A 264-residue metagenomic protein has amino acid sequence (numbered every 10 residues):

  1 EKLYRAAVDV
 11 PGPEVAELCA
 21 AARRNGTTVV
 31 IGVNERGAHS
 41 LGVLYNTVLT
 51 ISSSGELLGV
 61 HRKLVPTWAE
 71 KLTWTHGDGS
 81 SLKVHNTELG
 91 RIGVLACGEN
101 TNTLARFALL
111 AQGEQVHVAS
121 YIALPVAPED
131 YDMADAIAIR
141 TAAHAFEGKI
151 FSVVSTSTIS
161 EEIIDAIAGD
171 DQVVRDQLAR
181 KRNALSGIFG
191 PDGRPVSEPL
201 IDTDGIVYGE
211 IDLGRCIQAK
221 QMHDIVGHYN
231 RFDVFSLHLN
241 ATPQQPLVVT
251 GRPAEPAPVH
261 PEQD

Functional and structural regions predicted by a protein language model:
E1-V8: A charged helix-plus-loop insertion that forms the helical arch/lid used to bind and gate nucleic-acid substrates
V8-V30, R91, C97-V207: CN hydrolase (nitrilase-like) catalytic-core segments centered on the catalytic cysteine and neighboring Lys/Glu
I31-V33, N46-T50, K83, S186-I188 (+1 more regions): Short beta-strand scaffold segments in enzyme catalytic cores
S40-L44, A179-R182: Short, solvent-exposed loop/turn segments at conserved positions within beta-propeller repeat blades
T47, V60-R62, V84, G90-E99 (+1 more regions): Active-site-proximal beta-strand elements of phosphoester/diester hydrolases
T67-K83, N100-L104: Active-site glycine-rich loop that binds ribose-phosphate moieties when present
T156-D264: C-terminal beta-strand edge segments of enzyme domains
